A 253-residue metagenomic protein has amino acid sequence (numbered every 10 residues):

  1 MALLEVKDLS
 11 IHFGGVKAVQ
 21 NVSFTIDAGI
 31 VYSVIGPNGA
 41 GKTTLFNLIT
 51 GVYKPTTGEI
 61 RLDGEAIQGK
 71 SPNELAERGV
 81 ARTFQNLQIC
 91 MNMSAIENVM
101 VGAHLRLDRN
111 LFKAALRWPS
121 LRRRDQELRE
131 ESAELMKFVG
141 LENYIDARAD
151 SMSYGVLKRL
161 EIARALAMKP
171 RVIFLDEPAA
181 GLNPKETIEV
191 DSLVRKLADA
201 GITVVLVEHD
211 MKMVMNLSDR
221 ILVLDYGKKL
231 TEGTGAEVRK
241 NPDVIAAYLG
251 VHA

Functional and structural regions predicted by a protein language model:
M1-A253: Glycine-rich phosphate-binding loops of nucleotide-dependent enzymes
